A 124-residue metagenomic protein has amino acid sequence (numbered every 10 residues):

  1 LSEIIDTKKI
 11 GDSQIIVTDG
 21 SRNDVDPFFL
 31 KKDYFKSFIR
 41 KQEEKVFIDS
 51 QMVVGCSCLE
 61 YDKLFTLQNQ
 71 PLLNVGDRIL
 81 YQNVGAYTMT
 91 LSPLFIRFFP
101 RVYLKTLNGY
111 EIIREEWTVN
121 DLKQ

Functional and structural regions predicted by a protein language model:
L1-Q124: Charged (often Lys/Glu-rich) extended helix/loop segments that serve as interaction or gating elements
